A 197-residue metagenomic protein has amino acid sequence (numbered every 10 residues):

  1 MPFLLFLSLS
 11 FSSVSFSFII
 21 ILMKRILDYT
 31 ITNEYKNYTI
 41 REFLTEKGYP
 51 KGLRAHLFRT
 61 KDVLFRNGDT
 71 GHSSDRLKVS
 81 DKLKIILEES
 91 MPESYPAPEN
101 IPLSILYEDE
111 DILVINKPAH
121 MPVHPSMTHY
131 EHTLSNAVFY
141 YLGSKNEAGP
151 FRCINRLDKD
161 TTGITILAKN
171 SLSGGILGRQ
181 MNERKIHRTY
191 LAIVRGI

Functional and structural regions predicted by a protein language model:
M1-L22: Hydrophobic alpha-helical signal peptides and transmembrane signal-/tail-anchor segments that drive secretory-pathway
F18-I197: RNA pseudouridine synthases
